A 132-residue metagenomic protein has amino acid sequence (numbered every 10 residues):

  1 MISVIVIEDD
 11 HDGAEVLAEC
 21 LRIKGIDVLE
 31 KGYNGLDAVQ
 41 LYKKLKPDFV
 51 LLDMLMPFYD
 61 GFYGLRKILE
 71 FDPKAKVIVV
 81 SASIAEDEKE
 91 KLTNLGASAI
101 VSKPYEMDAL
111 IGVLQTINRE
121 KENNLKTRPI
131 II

Functional and structural regions predicted by a protein language model:
D10-E30: Two-component/phosphorelay signaling modules centered on CheY-like receiver
E15, Y63, I84-V101: Alpha4 helix (beta4-alpha4-beta5 surface) of REC/receiver domains from two-component response regulators
N34-D37, D60-Y63: Acidic catalytic/metal-coordinating carboxylates
L45-L51: Active-site beta3 strand of CheY-like receiver
M56: Receiver (REC) domain active-site loop signature in two-component systems and cognate sites in sensor histidine kinases
D87, Y105-Q115, E122: C-terminal output helix
R119-I132: CheY-like receiver
